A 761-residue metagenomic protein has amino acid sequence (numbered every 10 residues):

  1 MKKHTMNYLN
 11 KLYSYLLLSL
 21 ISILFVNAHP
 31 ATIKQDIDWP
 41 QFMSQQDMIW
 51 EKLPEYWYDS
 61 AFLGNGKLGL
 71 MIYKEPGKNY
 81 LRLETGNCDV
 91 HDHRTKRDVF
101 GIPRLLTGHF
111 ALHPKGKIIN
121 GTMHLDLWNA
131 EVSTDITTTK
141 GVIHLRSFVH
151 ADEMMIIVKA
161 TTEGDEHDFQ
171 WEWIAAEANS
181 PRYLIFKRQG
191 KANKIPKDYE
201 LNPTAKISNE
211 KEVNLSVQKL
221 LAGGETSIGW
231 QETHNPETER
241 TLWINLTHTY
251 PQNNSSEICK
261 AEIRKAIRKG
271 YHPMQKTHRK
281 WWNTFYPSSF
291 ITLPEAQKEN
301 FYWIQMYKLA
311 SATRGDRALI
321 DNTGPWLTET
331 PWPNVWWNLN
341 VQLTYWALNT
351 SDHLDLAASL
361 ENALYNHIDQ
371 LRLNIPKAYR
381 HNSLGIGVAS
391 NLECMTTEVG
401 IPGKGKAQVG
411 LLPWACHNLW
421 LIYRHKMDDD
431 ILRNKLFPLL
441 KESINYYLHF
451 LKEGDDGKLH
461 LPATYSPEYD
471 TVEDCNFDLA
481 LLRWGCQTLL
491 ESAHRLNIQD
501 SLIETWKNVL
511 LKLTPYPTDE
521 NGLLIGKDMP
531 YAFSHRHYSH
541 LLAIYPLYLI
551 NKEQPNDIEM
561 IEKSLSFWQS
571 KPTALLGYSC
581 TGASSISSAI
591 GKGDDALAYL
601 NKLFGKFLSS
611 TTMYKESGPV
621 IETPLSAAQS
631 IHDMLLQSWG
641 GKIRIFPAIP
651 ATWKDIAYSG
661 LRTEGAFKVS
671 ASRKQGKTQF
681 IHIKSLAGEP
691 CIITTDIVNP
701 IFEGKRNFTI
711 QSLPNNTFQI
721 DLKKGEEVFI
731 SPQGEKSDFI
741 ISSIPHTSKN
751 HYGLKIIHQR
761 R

Functional and structural regions predicted by a protein language model:
Y15-L24: Bacterial N-terminal signal peptides
H29-Y58, L63, K67-V335, H353-A358 (+4 more regions): Acidic/polar, glycine-enriched structural segments that form the non-catalytic walls/loops of the carbohydrate-binding
P103-H113, I621-S670, K674: Catalytic cores of secreted or luminal carbohydrate-active enzymes
A151-A160, G665-I692: Carbohydrate-binding surface patches
T323-N334, R380-P402, K458-F477, L523-H535 (+4 more regions): Carbohydrate-binding/catalytic loop surfaces
W337-L373, L392-T397, K404-K426, N434 (+2 more regions): Active-site core of glycosidic bond-cleaving carbohydrate-active enzymes
E442-S492: Acidic/histidine-rich catalytic neighborhood
G676-R761: C-terminal beta-sandwich/jelly-roll accessory domains of carbohydrate-active enzymes
